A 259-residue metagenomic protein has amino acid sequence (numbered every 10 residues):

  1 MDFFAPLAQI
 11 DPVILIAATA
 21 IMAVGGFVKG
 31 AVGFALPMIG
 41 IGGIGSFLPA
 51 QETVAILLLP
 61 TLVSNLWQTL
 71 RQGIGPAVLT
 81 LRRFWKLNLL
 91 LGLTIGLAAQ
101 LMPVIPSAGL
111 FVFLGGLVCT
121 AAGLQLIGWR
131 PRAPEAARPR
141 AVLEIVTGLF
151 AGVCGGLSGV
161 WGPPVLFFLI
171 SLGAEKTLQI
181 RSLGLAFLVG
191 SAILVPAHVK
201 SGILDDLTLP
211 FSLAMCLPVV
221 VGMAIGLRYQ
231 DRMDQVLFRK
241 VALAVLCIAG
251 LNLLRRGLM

Functional and structural regions predicted by a protein language model:
D2-F3, N65-G75, A99, F113-A137 (+2 more regions): Transmembrane helix exit motif
D2-F47, R132-L183, G190: Selected transmembrane alpha-helices and immediately adjacent juxtamembrane segments of polytopic inner-membrane
P6-I16, L48-V63, A108-V118, L149-G159 (+1 more regions): Structural signature of hydrophobic alpha-helical transmembrane segments
A17-I21, G25, K29, P37 (+16 more regions): Alpha-helical transmembrane segments in multi-pass membrane proteins
T19, L58, L114-V118, A122 (+3 more regions): Residues within membrane-spanning alpha-helices of integral membrane proteins, especially the hydrophobic core/packing
Q51-T53, I95-Q100, F150-V160, L194-A197 (+1 more regions): Hydrophobic alpha-helical transmembrane segments in multi-pass integral membrane proteins
I56-S107, A192-V236: Selective hydrophobic functional segments
T80-R82, V104-V118, G128-P134, R232-V241: Loop-to-transmembrane alpha-helix entry segments
